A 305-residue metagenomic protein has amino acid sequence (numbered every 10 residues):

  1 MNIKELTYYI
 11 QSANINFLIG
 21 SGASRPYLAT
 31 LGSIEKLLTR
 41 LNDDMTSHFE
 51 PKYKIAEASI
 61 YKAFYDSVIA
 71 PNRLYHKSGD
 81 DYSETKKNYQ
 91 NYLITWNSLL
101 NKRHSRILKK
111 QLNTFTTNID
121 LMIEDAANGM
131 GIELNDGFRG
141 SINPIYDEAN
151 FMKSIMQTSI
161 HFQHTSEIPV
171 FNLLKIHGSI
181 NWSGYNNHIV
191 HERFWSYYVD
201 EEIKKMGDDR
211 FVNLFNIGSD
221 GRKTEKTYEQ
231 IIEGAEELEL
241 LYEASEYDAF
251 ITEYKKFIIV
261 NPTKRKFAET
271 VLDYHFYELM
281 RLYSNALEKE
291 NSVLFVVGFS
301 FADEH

Functional and structural regions predicted by a protein language model:
M1-F17, A23-Y27, K110, T227-F250 (+1 more regions): SIR2/sirtuin-family catalytic core signature
M1-I3, L93-L99, F151-I160, V271-L282: A Trp-anchored, charged/polar loop motif used as the substrate-binding/catalytic surface of acyl/ester-handling
M1-N143, S166-P169, L174-H177, S183: Gly/serine-rich nucleotide phosphate-binding loop at the start of the catalytic core of nucleotide/ADP-ribose-handling
Y27-T30, I34-L37, D220-K226, E304: Extended, folded domain segments that form the structural surfaces/walls around functional sites
Y75-Y82, F250-E269: Active-site-proximal helix-loop elements at catalytic-domain edges
T85-N91, N143-S154, A268-L272, L294-S300: Short linear motifs at secondary-structure transitions and domain/linker junctions
W96-L100, K255-V260, L282-N285: Short amphipathic alpha-helical segments, especially helix-boundary/capping motifs
L108-N261: Extended, H/D-rich, highly charged conserved domains that either
